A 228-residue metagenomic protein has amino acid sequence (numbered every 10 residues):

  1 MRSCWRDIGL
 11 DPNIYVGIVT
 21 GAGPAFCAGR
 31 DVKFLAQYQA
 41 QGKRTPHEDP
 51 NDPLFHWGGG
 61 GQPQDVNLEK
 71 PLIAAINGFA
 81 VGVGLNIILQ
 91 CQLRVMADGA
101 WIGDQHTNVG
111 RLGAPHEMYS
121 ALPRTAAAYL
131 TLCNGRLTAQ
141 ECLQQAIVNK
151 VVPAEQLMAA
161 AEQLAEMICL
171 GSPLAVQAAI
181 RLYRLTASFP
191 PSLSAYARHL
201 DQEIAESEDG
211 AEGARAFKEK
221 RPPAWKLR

Functional and structural regions predicted by a protein language model:
M1, V19, D31, I88 (+3 more regions): Terminal peptide-recognition signature
R2-D11, V32-N77, A114-P115, A195: An acidic, glycine-rich surface segment that forms the CoA-thioester-binding/catalytic face of crotonase-fold enzymes
D7, P63-L174, E206-S207, A211-R215 (+1 more regions): Crotonase-fold acyl-CoA enzyme core
D11-G17, L174-Q177: Short beta-strand/loop segment at the start of cytosolic alpha/beta domains
V16-P24: Short, glycine-/small-residue-enriched flexible loop/hinge segments at domain edges that mediate gating
P24-A28, K33, V81: Short, active-site-adjacent cap segments at secondary-structure transitions
F26, Y38, P46-H47, N134-Q140 (+2 more regions): C-terminal alpha-helix plus adjacent terminal tail
D52-L54, L130, L182: Alpha-helical linker/hinge and terminal dimerization helices associated with HTH transcriptional regulators
